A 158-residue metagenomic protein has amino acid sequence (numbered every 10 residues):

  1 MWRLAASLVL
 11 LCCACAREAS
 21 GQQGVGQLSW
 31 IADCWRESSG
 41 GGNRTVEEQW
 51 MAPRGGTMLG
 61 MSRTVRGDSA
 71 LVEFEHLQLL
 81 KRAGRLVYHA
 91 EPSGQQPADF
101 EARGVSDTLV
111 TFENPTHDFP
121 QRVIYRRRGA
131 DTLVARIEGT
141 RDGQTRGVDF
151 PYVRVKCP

Functional and structural regions predicted by a protein language model:
L4-C12: Sec-dependent N-terminal signal peptides
S20-C34: N-terminal helix-cap/turn-to-beta initiation motif at the start of protein domains
G21, P97, A102, D107 (+2 more regions): Edge beta-strand at a domain terminus
E37-T116: Central antiparallel beta-sheet cores of small beta-barrel/beta-sandwich binding domains
E47-Q49, L59-M61, I124, V134-R136 (+1 more regions): Beta-strand secondary-structure signal
F112-N114, D118, V123-R127, R136-E138: Well-ordered alpha/beta subsegment
